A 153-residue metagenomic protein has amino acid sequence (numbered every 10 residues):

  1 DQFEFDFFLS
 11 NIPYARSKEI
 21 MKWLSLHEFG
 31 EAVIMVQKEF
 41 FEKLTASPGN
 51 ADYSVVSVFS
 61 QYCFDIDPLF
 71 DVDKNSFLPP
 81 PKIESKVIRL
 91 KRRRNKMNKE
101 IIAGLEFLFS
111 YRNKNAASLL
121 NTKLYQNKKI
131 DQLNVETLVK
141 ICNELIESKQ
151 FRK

Functional and structural regions predicted by a protein language model:
D1: SAM cofactor-binding core of SAM-dependent methyltransferases, primarily the Rossmann-like beta-alpha-beta module
E4-L9, R16-K153: Class I S-adenosyl-L-methionine
